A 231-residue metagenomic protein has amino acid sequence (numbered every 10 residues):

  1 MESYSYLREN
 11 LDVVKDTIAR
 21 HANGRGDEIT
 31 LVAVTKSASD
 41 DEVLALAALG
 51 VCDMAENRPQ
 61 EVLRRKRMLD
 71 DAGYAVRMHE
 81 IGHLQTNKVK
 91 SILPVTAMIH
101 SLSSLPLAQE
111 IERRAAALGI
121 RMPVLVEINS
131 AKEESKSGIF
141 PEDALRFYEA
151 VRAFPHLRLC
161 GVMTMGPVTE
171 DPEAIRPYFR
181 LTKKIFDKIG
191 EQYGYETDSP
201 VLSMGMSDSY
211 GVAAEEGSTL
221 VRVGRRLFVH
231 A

Functional and structural regions predicted by a protein language model:
M1-D208, A214-E216, F228: Conserved alpha/beta-domain cores
T219-V221: Divalent-metal-activated hydrolytic enzyme cores
R225: Glycine/alanine-rich phosphate-binding loops at beta-alpha junctions
